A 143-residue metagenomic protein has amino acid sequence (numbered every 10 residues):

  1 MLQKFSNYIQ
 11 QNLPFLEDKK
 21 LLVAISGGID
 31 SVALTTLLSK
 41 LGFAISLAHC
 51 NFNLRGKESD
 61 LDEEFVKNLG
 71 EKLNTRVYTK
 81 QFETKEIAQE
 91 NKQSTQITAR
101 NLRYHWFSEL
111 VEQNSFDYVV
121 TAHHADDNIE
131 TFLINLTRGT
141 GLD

Functional and structural regions predicted by a protein language model:
M1-D143: Core alpha/beta nucleotide-donor-binding catalytic domains of modification enzymes
